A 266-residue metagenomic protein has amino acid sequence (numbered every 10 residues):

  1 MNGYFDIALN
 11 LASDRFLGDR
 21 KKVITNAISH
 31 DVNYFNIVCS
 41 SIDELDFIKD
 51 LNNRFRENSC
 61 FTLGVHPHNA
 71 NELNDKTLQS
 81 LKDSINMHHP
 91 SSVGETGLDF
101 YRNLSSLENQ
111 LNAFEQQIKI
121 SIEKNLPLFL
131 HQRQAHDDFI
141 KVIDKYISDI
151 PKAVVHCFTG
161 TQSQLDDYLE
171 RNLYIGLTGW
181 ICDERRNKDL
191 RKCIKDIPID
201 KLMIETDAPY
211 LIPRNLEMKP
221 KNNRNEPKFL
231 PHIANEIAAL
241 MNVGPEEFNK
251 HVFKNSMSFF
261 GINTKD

Functional and structural regions predicted by a protein language model:
M1-D266: Mid-domain alpha/beta scaffold segments of enzyme catalytic cores
